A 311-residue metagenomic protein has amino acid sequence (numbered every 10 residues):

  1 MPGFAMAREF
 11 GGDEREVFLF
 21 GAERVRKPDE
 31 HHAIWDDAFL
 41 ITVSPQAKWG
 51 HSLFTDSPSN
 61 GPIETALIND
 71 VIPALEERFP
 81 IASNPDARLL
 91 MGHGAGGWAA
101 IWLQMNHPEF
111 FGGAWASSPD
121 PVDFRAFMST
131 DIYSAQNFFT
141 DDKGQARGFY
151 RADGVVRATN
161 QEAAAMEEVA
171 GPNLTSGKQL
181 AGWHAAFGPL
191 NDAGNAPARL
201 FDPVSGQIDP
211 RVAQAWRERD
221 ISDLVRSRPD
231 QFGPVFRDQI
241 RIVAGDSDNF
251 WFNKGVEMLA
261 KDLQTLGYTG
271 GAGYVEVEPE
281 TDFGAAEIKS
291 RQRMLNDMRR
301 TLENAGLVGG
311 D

Functional and structural regions predicted by a protein language model:
M1-D311: Non-catalytic cap/lid and distal C-terminal segments of serine-dependent acyl enzymes
